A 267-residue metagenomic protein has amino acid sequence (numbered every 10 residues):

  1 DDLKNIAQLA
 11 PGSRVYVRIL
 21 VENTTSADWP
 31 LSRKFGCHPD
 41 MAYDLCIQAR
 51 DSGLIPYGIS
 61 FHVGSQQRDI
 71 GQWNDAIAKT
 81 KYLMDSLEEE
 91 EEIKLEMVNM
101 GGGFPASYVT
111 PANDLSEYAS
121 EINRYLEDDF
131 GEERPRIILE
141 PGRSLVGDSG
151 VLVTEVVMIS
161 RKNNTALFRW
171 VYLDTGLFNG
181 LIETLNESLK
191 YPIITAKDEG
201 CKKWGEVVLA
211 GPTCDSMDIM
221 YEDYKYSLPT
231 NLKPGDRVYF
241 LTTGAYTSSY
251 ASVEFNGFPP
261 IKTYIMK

Functional and structural regions predicted by a protein language model:
D1-M97, E121, E127: Active-site-proximal beta-alpha core segment in soluble small-molecule metabolic enzymes
I6, V17, I59, M100 (+3 more regions): Conserved, mostly hydrophobic/aromatic
L20-E22, H62, G101, G142 (+2 more regions): Anionic group-transfer/hydrolysis microenvironments
N23-T25, S65, F104-A106, L145 (+1 more regions): Feature marks short, surface-exposed loop/turn motifs that line or immediately flank catalytic pockets and channel
T25-A27, Q67-R68, A106-V109, S160-N163: A short acidic, helix-capping loop that chelates divalent metal ions and anchors anionic groups
V63-G64, V98-Y108, L139-R143: Glycine-rich beta-strand-to-loop/alpha-helix junction loops that act as flexible
D69-A76, S107-Y118, G147-M158, D223-K225: Short glycine/threonine-rich loop-to-helix capping motif typified by GTGT followed within a few residues by an Asp-Pro
E121, R134-K267: Charged (often Lys/Glu-rich) extended helix/loop segments that serve as interaction or gating elements
